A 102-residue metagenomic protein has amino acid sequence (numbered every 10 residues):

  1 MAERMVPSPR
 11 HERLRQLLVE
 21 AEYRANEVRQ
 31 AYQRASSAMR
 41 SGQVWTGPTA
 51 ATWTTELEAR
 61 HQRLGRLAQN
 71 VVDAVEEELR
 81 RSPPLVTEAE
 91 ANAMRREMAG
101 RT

Functional and structural regions predicted by a protein language model:
M1-T102: N-terminal secretion-targeting helices of virulence/extracellular proteins, encompassing both classical Sec signal
